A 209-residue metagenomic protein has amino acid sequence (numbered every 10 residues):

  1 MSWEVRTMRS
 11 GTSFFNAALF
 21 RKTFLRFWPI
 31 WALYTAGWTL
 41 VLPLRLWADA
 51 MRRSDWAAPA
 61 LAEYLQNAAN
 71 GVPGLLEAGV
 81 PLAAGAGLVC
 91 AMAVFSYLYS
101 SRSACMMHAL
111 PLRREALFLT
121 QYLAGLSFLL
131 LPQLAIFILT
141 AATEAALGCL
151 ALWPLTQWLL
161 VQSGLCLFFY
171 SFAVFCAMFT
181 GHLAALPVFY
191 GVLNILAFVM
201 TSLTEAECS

Functional and structural regions predicted by a protein language model:
S2-T12, A48-P73, P187-S209: Terminal transmembrane helical anchor/hairpin motif
S2-T35: Aromatic- and glycine-rich beta-strand/loop motifs that create alpha-glucan
R26-D55, A78-L88, Y190-M200: Hydrophobic alpha-helical transmembrane segments of multi-pass membrane transport/permease proteins
P59, A91-L110, Q121-Y122: Transmembrane helix boundary and interhelical loop/hinge segments in multi-pass membrane proteins
Q66-G79, L123-L186, F198-T201: Secretory targeting signals
G74-S103, I136: Long, hydrophobic alpha-helical segments
A109-A116, G181-L183: Juxtamembrane helix-boundary/capping and inter-helix hinge elements in multi-pass membrane proteins
R113-L126: Membrane-interface alpha-helices at helix entry/exit sites of multi-pass transporters
